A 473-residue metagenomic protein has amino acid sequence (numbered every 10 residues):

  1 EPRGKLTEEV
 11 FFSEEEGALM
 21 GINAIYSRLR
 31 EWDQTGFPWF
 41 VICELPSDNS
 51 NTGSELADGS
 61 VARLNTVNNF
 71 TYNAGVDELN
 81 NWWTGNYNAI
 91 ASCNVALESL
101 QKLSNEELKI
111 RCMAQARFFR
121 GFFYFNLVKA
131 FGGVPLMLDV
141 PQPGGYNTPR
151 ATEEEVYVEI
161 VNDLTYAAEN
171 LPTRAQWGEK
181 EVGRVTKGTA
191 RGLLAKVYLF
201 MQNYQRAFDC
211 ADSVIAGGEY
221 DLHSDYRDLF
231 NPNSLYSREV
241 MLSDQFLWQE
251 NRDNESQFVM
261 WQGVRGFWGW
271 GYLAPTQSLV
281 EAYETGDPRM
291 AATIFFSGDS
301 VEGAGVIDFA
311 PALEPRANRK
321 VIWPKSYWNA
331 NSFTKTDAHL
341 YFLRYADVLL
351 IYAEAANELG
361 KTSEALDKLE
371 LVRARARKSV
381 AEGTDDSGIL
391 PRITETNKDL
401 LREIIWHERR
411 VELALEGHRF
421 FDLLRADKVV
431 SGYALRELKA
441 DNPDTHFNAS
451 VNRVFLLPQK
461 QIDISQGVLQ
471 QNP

Functional and structural regions predicted by a protein language model:
E1-S60, Y157, T165-L171, Q176 (+2 more regions): An aromatic- and glycine-enriched ligand-binding surface/loop that stacks and positions planar moieties
E14, L19, N23, S27-D33 (+9 more regions): Conserved, well-structured interaction surfaces
N49-S60, V76, N86-A89, E159 (+4 more regions): Long, intrinsically disordered, low-complexity segments
T84-N86, A114, E181, G188 (+3 more regions): Start-of-helix signal in alpha-solenoid helical-repeat scaffolds, especially tetratricopeptide repeats
L108-A114, W177-T189, L229, I393-E395: A glycine-rich, coil/turn loop motif that links secondary-structure elements
S297-A374: C-terminal substrate/ligand-recognition segments
